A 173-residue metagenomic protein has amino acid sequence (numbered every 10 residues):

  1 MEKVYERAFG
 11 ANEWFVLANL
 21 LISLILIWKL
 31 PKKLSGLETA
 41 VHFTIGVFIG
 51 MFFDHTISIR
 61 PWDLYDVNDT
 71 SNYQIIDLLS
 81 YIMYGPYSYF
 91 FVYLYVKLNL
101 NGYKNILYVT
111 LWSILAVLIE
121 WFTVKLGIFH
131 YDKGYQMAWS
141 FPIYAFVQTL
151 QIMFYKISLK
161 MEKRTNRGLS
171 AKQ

Functional and structural regions predicted by a protein language model:
M1-Q173: Aromatic-rich, lipid-facing transmembrane alpha helices and their immediate juxtamembrane interface loops in integral
